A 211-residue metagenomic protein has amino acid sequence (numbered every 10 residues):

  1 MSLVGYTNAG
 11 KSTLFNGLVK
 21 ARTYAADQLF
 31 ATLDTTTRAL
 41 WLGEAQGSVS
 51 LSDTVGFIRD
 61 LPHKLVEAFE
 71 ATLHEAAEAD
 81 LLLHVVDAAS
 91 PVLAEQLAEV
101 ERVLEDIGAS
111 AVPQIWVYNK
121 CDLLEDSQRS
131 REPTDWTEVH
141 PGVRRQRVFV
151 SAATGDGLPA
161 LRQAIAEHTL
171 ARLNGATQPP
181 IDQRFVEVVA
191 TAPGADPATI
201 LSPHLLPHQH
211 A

Functional and structural regions predicted by a protein language model:
M1-L81: Conserved G1/Walker A P-loop phosphate-binding module
M1-N16, K20, A31, P91 (+1 more regions): C-terminal-of-GTPase-core extension/linker across diverse P-loop GTPases
L51, V85, V117: Generic enzyme active-site microenvironment
T54, A88, K120: Walker B catalytic acidic pair
K64-S90, R102-A109, S151: Inter-motif core of Ras-like GTPase G domains
